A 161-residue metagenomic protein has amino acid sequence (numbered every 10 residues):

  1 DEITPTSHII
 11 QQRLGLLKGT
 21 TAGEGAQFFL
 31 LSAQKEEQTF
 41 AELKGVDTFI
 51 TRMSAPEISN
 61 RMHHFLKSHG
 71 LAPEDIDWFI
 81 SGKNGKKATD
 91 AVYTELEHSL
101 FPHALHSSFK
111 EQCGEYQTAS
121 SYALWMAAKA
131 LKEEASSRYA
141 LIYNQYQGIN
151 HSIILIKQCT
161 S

Functional and structural regions predicted by a protein language model:
D1, S81-G85, Q145: Structural motif
T6-W78, H103, Y139, Q145-G148 (+1 more regions): Condensing-enzyme catalytic core mediating Claisen C-C bond formation in acyl metabolism
L17-K18, H106-G114: Short pre-catalytic strand/loop immediately N-terminal to key active-site residues, enriched for Gly-Thr
E24-E36, E115-S137: Active-site-proximal alpha-helical scaffold in enzymes
D47-I50, D77-T89, K110-E115: A short beta-alpha structural unit
M53-S54, T89-V92, A119, I153-I154: Short, well-ordered secondary-structure micro-motifs
S68-L100, A104: Conserved beta-ketoacyl condensing-enzyme motif
